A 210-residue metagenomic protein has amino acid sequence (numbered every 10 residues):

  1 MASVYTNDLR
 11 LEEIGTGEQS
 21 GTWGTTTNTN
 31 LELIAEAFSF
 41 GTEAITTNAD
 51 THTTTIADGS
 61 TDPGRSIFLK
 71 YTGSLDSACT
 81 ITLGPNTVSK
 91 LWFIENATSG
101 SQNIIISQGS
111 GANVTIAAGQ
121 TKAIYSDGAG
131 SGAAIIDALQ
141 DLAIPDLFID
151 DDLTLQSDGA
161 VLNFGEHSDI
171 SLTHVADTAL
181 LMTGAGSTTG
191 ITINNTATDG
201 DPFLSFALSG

Functional and structural regions predicted by a protein language model:
M1-G21: Short, intrinsically disordered N-terminal pre-domain segments
A2-L9, T72-I144, D177, L208-G210: Acidic, glycine/polar-enriched metal-coordinating patches/loops that mediate binding to polyanionic ligands
T16-Q19, N30-F40, A44-K90, E95-S101 (+1 more regions): Self-maturation zones of extracellular/virion spikes and adhesins
G24-T29, A118-G128, D169-S171: Extracellular disulfide-bonded cysteine-rich modules/repeats
